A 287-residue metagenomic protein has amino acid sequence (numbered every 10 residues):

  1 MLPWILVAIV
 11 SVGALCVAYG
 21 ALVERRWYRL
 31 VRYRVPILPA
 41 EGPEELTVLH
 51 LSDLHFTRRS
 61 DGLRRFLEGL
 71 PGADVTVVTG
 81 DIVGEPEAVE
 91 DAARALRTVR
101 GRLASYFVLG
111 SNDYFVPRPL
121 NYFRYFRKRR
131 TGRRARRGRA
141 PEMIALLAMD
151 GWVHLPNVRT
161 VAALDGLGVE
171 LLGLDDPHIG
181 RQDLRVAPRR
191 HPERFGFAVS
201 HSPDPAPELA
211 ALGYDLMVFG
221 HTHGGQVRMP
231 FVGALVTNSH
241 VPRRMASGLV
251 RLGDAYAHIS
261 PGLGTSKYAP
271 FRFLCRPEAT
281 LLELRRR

Functional and structural regions predicted by a protein language model:
M1-P43: N-terminal membrane-anchoring alpha-helices
V35, D53, D81, S105 (+6 more regions): Divalent metal-coordination and catalytic microenvironments
P36-L49, W152-V153, R159-L171, R251-A257 (+1 more regions): Beta-strand-turn-beta hairpins that frame and shape the catalytic cleft of phosphate-ester-processing enzymes
E45-H55, G168-P177, F197-S200, Y256-G262: Active-site-proximal beta-strand elements of phosphoester/diester hydrolases
E45-V153: Membrane-embedded segments
H55, I82-V83, N112-D113, R159-T160 (+4 more regions): Catalytic metal-binding/acid-base residues of hydrolase active sites
P119-W152, P156-V158, L164-S200, A206-P207 (+1 more regions): Binuclear metal-dependent hydrolase catalytic cores centered on His/Asp/Glu-rich metal-binding motifs
P203-E283: Conserved beta-sheet core of the metallophosphoesterase superfamily
